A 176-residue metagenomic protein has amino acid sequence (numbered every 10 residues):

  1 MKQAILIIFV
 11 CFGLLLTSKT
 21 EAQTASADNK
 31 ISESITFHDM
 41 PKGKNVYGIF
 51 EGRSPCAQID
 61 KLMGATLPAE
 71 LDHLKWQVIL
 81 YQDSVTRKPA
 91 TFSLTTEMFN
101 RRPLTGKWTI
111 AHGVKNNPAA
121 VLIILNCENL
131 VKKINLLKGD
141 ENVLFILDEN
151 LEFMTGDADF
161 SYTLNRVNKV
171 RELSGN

Functional and structural regions predicted by a protein language model:
M1-A4: Positively charged n-region of N-terminal signal peptides that target proteins for export
I7-L15: Bacterial N-terminal signal peptides
T17-K19: N-terminal signal peptide c-region/cleavage motif recognized by signal peptidases
A22-R87, S93-P103, G113-N176: Lipid interaction determinants
